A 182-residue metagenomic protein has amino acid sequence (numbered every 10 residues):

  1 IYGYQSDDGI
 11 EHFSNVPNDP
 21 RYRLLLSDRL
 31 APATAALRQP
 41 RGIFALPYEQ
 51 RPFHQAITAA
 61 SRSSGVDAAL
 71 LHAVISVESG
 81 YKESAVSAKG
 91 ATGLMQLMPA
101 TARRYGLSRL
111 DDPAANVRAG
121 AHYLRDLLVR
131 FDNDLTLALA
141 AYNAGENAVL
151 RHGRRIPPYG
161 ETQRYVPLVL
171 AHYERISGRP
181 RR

Functional and structural regions predicted by a protein language model:
I1-S6: A short beta-strand micro-motif
P17, R23-R182: Catalytic glycan-binding domains that act on GlcNAc-containing polysaccharides
